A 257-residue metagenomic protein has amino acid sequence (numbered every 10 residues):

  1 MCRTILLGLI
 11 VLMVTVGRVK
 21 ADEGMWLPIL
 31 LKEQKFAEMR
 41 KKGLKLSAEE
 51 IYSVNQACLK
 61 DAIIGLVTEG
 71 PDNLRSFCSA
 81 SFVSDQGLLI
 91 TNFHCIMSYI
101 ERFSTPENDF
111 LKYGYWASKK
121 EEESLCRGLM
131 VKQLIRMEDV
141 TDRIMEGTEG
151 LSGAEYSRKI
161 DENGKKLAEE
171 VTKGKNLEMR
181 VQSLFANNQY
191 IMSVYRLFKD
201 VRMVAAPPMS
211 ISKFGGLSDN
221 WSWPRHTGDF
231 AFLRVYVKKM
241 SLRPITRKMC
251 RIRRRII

Functional and structural regions predicted by a protein language model:
M1-D22: Bacterial Sec-dependent N-terminal signal peptides
V16-I257: Terminal presequence/propeptide segments associated with secretion/organelle targeting and zymogen/polyprotein
